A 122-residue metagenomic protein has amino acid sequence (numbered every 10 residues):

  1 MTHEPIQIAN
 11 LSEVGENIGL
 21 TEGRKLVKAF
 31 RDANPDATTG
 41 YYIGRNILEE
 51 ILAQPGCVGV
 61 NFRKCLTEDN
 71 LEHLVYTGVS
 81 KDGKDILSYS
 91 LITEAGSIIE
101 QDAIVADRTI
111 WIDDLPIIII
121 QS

Functional and structural regions predicted by a protein language model:
M1-S122: Detector for the mature cores of small, proteolytically processed and post-translationally modified peptide effectors
